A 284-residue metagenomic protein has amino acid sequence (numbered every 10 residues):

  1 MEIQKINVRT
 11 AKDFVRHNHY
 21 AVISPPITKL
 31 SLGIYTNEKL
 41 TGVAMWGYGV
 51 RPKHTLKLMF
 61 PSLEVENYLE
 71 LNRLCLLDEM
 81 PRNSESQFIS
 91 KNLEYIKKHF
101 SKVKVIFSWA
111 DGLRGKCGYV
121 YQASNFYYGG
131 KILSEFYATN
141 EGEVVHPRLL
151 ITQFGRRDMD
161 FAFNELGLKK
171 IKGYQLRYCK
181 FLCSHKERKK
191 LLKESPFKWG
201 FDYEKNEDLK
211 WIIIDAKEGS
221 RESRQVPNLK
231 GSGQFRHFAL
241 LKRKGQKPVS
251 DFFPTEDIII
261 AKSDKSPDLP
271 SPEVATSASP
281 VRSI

Functional and structural regions predicted by a protein language model:
M1-P26: Short amphipathic alpha-helix that is part of the acyltransferase structural core
K5, G47-L168: Acyl-donor binding region in acyl/amide transferases
V15, K29-Y48: Conserved beta-hairpin
S24-T28, N37, K170-G173: A short catalytic or substrate-binding loop motif that flags glycine-/basic-rich loops and adjacent residues that bind
T28-L30, G42, N67, C117 (+2 more regions): Residues that flank catalytic or metal-binding motifs in active/ligand-binding sites
I34-Y35, W46, A138-T139, Y178-K180: Short beta-strand element of the conserved SAM-dependent methyltransferase core
D160, N164-R188, P196: Long, intrinsically disordered, low-complexity Ser/Thr/Pro-rich regulatory/activation regions of nuclear proteins
K190-S277, V281-S283: Short, cationic low-complexity segments
